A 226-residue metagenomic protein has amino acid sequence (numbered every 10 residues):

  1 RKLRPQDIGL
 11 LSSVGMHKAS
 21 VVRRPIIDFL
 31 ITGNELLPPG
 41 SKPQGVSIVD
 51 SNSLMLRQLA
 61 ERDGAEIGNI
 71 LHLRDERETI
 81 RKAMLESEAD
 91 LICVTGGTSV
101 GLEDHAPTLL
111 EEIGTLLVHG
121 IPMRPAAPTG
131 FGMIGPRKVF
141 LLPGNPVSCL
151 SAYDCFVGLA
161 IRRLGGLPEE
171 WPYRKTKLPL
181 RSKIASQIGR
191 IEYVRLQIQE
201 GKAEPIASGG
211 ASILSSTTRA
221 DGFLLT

Functional and structural regions predicted by a protein language model:
R1-H72, A203, A207-S208, F223-L224: Short, glycine/charged-enriched hinge/interface segments at domain edges or termini
R4, H72-I80, M123-P128: Short acidic loop-to-helix transition motifs that present clustered carboxylates
D7-G9, P39-P43, I80, D104-P107 (+2 more regions): Short acidic, glycine/serine/threonine-rich loops at helix termini
G15-V21, G45, M84, H119 (+2 more regions): A generic local secondary-structure boundary/capping motif
F29-T32, V94-T95, P122, L142-P143: Short beta-strand segments
N34-E35, G97-E103, G144-V147: Short glycine-rich anion-binding loops that position phosphate/pyrophosphate groups of nucleotides and phosphorylated
M55-E112: N-terminal small/polar loop signature for handling phosphorylated ligands or for N-terminal nucleophile
E111-T226: Flexible glycine/proline-rich
